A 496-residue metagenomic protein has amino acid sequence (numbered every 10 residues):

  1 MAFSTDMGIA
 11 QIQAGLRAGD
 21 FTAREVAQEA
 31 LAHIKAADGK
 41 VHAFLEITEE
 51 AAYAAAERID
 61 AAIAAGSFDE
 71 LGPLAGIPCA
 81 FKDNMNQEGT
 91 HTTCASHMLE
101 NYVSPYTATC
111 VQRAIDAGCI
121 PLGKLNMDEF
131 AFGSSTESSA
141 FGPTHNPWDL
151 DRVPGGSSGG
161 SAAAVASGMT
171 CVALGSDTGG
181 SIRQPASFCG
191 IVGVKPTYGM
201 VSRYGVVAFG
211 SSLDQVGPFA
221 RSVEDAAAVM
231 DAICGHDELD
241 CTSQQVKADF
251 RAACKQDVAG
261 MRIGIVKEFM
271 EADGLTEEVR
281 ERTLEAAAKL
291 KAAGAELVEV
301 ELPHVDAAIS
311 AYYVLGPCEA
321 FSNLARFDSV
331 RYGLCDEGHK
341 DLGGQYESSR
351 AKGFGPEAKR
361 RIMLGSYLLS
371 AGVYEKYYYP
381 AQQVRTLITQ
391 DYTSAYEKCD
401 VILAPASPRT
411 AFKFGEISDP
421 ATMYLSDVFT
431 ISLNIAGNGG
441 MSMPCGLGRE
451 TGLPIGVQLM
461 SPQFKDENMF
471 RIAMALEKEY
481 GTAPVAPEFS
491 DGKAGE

Functional and structural regions predicted by a protein language model:
M1-Y53, V279, E285-A288, A292-A293 (+1 more regions): An N-terminal boundary/leader segment
R17, A36, D116, S167-D273 (+4 more regions): Structural helix-boundary/capping segments
A23-Q28, E57-D60, R251, L275-E301 (+4 more regions): Acyltransferase
V26-A30, A311-Y312, A358-S366: Short alpha-helical scaffolding segments that buttress acidic/His motifs in well-ordered protein cores
A30, A52, K82, A114 (+5 more regions): Conserved hydrophobic/aromatic pocket- or pore-lining residues that grip, position, or stack substrates in active sites
P73-V216, V266-E268, P317-C318, A404-A421: Short glycine/serine-rich loop/turn segments
L74-C94, K255-V266, C318-T389, S442-G456: Short helix-loop capping/hinge segments that flank enzyme active sites or metal/cofactor-binding pockets
H97, N101, A140, C241-V246 (+4 more regions): Short, surface-exposed loop/helix-turn segments at secondary-structure junctions that function as lids/hinges flanking
